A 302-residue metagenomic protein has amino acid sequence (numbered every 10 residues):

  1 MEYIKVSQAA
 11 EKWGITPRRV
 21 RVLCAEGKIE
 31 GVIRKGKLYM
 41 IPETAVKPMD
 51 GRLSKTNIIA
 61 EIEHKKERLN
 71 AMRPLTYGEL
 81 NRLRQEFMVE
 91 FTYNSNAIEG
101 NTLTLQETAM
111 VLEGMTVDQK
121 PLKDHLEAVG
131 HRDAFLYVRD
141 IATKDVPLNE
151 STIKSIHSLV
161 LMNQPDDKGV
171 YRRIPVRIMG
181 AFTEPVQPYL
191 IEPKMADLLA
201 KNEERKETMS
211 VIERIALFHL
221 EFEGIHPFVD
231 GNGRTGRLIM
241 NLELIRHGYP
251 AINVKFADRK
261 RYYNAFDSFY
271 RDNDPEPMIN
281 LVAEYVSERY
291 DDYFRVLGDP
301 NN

Functional and structural regions predicted by a protein language model:
M1-K12, P17-I29, K35-K37, E43-D230 (+1 more regions): FIC/Doc superfamily catalytic core
